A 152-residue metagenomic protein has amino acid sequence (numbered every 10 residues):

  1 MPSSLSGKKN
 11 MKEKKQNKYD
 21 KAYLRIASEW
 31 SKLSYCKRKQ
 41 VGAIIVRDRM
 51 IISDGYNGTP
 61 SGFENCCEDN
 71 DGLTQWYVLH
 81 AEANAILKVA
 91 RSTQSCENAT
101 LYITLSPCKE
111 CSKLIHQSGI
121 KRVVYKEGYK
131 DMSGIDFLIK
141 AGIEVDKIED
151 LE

Functional and structural regions predicted by a protein language model:
P2-E152: Zinc-dependent deaminase catalytic domain
